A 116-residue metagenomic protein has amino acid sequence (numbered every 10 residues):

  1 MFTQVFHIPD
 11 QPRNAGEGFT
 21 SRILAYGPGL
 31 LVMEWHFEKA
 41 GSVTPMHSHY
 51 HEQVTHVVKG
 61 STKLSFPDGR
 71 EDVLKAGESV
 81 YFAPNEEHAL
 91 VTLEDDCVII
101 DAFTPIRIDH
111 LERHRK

Functional and structural regions predicted by a protein language model:
M1-L31, P45, E112-K116: A short, N-terminal "cap"/entry segment at the start of jelly-roll beta-barrel domains of the cupin/DSBH fold
L31-S48: Conserved short histidine dyad/triad with adjacent acidic residue
H36, S48-L64: Short, conserved beta-strand element in jelly-roll/cupin
S42-T44, G60-S65, V80: Short beta-strand segments in beta-sandwich/barrel cores
D68-P84: Short acidic-glycine-tyrosine-enriched beta hairpin
P84-D109: Ligand-binding loop in jelly-roll beta-barrel domains
